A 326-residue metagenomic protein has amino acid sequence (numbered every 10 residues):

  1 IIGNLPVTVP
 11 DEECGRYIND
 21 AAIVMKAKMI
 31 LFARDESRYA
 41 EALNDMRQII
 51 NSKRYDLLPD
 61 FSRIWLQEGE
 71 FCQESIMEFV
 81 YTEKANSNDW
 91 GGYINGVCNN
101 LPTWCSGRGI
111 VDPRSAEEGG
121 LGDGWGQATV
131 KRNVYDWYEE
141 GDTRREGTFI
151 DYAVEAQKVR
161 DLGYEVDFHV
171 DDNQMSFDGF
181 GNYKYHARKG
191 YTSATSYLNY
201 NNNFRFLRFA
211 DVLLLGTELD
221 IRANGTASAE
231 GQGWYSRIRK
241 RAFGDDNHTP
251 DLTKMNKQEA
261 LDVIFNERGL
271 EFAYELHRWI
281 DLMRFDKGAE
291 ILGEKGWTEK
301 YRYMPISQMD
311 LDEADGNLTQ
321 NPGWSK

Functional and structural regions predicted by a protein language model:
I1-L5, C14-I50, M77, D142-E146 (+5 more regions): Extended, hydrophobic/aromatic-rich amphipathic alpha-helical segments that build helical scaffolds
I2-V9, K53-D56, F243-G244: Helix-capping and short linker residues that terminate individual alpha-solenoid repeat units
L5-E12, A194-N202, I221, T249-P250: Acidic, serine/threonine- and proline-rich low-complexity regulatory regions
P10-A21, L252-N256: A glycine-rich, coil/turn loop motif that links secondary-structure elements
E36, T82-K84, A153: Short, solvent-exposed loop/turn segments at secondary-structure junctions
Y39-A40, S52-D60, N247-T249, E275: Acidic/polar loop patches that form or flank catalytic/metal-binding clefts of enzymes that bind anionic ligands
R63-L121, Q127, N199, N203-F204 (+2 more regions): Long, intrinsically disordered, low-complexity segments
R132-F209: Flexible, polar/acidic helix-loop-strand segments at domain edges
